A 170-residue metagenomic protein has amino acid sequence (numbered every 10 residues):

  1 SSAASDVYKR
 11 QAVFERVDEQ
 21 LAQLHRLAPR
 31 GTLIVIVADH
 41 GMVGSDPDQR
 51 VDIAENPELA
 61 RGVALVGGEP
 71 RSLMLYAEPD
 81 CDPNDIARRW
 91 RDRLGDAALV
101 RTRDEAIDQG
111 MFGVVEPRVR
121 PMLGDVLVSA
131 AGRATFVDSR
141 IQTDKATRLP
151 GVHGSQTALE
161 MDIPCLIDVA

Functional and structural regions predicted by a protein language model:
S1-S2, V43-D46, F136-D138: Short catalytic/ligand-binding loop motif for oxyanion handling, primarily in non-cytosolic enzymes, centered on
A3-Y8: Short, small-residue-biased leader/transition segments that mark boundaries at the very start of proteins
K9, D52-A54, I141-A146: Generic alpha-helical propensity signal that fires on short helical segments and nearby coil/disordered stretches
K9-R16: Alpha-helix N-cap and loop-to-helix initiation/capping positions
V13, I53-E55, D82, I86: Short amphipathic alpha-helical segments
V17-I53: Metal-dependent active-site segment of extracytoplasmic phospho-/sulfohydrolases and closely related
M42-G68, M74: Acidic/histidine-rich catalytic neighborhood
V63-A170: Active-site neighborhoods of enzymes that stabilize oxyanions during catalysis
